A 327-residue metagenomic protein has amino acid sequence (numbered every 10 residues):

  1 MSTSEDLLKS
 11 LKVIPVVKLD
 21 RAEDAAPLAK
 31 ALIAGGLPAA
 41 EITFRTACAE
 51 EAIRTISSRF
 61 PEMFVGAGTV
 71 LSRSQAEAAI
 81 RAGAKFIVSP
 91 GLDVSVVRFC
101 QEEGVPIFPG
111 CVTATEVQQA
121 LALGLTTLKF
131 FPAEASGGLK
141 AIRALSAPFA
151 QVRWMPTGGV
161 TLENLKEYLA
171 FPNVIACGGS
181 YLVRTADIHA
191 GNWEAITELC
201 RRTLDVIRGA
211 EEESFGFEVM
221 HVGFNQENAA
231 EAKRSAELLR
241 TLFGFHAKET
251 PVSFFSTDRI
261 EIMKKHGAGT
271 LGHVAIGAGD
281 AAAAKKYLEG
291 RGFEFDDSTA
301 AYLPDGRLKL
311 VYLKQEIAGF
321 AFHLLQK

Functional and structural regions predicted by a protein language model:
M1-S74, A78-A82, E102, L162 (+1 more regions): Conserved N-terminal beta1-alpha1 strand-loop-helix module at the mouth
S4-K18, R208-A236, G269-I276: N-terminal beta-strand motif that seeds the catalytic metal site of vicinal oxygen chelate
V16-K18, A39-T46, M63-L71, A84-L92 (+2 more regions): Catalytic beta/alpha-barrel core
L28, S72-A82, T115-L123, V160-A176: Catalytic cores of alpha/beta
L28-K30, R45-A47, F217, G223-E261 (+3 more regions): Core segments of cupin and vicinal oxygen chelate
I33-P38, R59-M63, R81-I87, E102-F108 (+3 more regions): Glycine-enriched alpha-helix->loop->beta-strand junction motifs that scaffold or abut catalytic
P90-V96, K129-L139, N173-A195: Glycine-rich phosphate-binding active-site loops on the catalytic face of alpha/beta enzymes
E213-F215, R259-K264, E289-K327: Vicinal oxygen chelate
